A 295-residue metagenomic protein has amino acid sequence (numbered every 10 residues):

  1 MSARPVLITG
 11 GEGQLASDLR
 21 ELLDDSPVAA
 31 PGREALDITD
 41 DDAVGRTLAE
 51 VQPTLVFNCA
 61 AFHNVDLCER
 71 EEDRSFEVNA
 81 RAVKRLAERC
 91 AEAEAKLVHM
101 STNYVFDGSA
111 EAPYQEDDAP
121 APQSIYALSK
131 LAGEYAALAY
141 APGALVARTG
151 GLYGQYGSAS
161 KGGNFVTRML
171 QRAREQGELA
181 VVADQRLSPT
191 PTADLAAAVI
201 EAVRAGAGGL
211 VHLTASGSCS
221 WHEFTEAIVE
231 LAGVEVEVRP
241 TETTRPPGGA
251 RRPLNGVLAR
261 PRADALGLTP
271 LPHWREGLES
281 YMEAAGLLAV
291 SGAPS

Functional and structural regions predicted by a protein language model:
R4-L22: N-terminal Rossmann NAD(P)H-binding glycine-rich loop of SDR-like oxidoreductase domains
T9, P31, C59-A60, L97-T102 (+2 more regions): SDR active-site strand-loop-helix element
D24-R46: Adenosine-cofactor binding site in Rossmann-like domains, unifying the SAM/SAH pocket of S-adenosylmethionine-dependent
I38-A80, R89-A91: NAD(P)H-binding glycine-rich loop region in Rossmannoid oxidoreductase-like domains and their noncatalytic homologs
K84-A121, I125, Y140: Conserved Rossmann-fold NAD(P)-dependent oxidoreductase catalytic core, especially the SDR/UDP-sugar
A121-L145: Active-site Tyr-X1-5-Lys
L138-L187, A193-D194: NAD(P)-dependent short-chain dehydrogenase/reductase
A198, A205-G249, L254, W274 (+2 more regions): Mid/C-terminal beta-alpha module of Rossmann-like enzyme folds, strongest in SDR-family dehydrogenases/epimerases
